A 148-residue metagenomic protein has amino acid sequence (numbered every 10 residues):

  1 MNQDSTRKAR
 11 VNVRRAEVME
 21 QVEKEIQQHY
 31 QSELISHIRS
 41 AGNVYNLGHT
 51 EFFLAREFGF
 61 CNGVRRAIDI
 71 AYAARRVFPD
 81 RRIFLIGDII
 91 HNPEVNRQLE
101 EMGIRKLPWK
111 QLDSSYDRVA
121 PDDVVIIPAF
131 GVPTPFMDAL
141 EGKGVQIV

Functional and structural regions predicted by a protein language model:
M1-V148: The feature marks the mature, well-folded catalytic cores of soluble enzymes
